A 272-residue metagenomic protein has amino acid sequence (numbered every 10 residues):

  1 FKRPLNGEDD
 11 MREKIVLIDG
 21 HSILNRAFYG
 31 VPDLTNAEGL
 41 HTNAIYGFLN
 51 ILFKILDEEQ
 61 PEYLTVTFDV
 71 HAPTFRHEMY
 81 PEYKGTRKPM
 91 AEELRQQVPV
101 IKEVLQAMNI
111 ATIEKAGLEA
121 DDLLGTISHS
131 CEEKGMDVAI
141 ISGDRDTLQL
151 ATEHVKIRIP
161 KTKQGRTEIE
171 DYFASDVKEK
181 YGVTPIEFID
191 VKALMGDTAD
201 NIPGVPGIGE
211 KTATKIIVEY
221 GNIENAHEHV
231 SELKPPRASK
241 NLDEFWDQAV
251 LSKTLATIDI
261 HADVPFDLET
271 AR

Functional and structural regions predicted by a protein language model:
F1-D10: Short, Lys/Arg-enriched N-terminal segments with co-localized hydrophobic residues within the first ~10-30 amino acids
N6-G7, F266-R272: Short, intrinsically disordered, charge-balanced linker/junction segments flanking boundaries in proteins
M11-T65, D69, F75-Y80: Non-catalytic, usually N-terminal nucleic-acid engagement modules in DNA/RNA processing proteins
E13, P32-T35, G85-F266: Extended two-metal-dependent nuclease catalytic cores across DNA- and RNA-processing enzymes
